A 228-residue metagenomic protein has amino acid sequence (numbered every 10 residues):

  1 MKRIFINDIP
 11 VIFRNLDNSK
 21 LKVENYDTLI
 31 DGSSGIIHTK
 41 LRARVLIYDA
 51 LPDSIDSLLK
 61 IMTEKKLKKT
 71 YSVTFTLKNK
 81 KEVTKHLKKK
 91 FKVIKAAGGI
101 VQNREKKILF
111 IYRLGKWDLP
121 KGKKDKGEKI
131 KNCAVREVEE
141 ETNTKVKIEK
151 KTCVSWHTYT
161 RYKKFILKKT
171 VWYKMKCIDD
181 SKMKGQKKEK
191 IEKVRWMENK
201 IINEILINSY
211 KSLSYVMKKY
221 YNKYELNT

Functional and structural regions predicted by a protein language model:
M1, A96, K168-W172: Short hydrophobic/aromatic beta-strand or adjacent loop that forms the aromatic wall/cage of a ligand/substrate-binding
M1-S33, H38: N-terminal leader/propeptide segments of preproteins
K2-F5, L29-S34, K187-T228: Nudix hydrolase/Nudix homology domain
I37-L59: Short, intrinsically disordered low-complexity segments
P52-G98: Acidic, metal-coordinating catalytic segment for phosphate/diphosphate chemistry, firing primarily on the Nudix
I108: Catalytic core of tubulin tyrosine ligase-like
K124-K211: Unchanged
